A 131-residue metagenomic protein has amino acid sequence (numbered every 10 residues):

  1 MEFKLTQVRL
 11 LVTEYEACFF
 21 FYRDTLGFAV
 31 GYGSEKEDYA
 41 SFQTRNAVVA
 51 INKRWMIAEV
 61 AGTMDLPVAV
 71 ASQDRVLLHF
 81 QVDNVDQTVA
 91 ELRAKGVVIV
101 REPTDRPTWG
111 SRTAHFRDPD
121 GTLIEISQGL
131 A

Functional and structural regions predicted by a protein language model:
M1-T6, A29-F80, V89-R117, Q128-A131: Vicinal oxygen chelate
R9-E14, T108: Conserved beta-strand-loop-alpha-helix junction that forms the acyl-donor binding cleft
L10, D118-D120: Intrinsic structural disorder/low-complexity segments
V12, F80-V82: Short beta-strand-to-loop capping motifs
T13, F19-F20, L26, V30 (+1 more regions): Intrinsically disordered, low-complexity segments enriched in small/polar residues
C18-T25, L92, G121: Conserved active-site tyrosine of GNAT-family acetyltransferases
L123-I126: Short glycine-/small-residue motifs
